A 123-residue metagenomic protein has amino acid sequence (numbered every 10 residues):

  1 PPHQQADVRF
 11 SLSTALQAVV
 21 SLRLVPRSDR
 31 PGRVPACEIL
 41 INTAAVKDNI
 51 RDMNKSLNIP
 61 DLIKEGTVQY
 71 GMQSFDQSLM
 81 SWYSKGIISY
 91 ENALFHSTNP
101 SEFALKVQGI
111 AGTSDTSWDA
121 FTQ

Functional and structural regions predicted by a protein language model:
P1-Q123: Short, flexible helix-loop junctions that flank or precede catalytic/ligand sites
